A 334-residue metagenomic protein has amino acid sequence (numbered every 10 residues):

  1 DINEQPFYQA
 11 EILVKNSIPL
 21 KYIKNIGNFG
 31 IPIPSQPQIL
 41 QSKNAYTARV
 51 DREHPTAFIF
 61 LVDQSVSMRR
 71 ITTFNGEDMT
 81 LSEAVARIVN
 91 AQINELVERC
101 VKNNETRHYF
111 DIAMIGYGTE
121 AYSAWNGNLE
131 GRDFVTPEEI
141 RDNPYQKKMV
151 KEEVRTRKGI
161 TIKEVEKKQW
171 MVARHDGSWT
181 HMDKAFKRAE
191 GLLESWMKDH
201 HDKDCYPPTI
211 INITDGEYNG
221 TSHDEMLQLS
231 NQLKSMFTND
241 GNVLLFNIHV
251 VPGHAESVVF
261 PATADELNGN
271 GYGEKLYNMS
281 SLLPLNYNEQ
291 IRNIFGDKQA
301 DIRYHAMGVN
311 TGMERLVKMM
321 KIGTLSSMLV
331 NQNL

Functional and structural regions predicted by a protein language model:
D1-P37: Conserved NAD+-utilizing ADP-ribose enzyme module
I31-L81, E194-M197, H201-K203: Acidic, polar low-complexity linker/tail segments
H54, D78-V89, R174-A189, S222: Phosphate/oxyanion-binding active-site loops and adjacent basic polyanion-contact surfaces
F60-S65, V85, M114-Y117, A189-E190 (+1 more regions): DG-centered beta-turn motif at the end of beta-strands
M68-Y109: …and closely analogous acidic/polar surface helices at protein-protein or active-site interfaces in A-domain-like
E105-K168, E256-E266: Short beta-strand-loop
E139-C205, L244-E256: Von Willebrand factor
K234-L334: Von Willebrand factor type A / integrin I
